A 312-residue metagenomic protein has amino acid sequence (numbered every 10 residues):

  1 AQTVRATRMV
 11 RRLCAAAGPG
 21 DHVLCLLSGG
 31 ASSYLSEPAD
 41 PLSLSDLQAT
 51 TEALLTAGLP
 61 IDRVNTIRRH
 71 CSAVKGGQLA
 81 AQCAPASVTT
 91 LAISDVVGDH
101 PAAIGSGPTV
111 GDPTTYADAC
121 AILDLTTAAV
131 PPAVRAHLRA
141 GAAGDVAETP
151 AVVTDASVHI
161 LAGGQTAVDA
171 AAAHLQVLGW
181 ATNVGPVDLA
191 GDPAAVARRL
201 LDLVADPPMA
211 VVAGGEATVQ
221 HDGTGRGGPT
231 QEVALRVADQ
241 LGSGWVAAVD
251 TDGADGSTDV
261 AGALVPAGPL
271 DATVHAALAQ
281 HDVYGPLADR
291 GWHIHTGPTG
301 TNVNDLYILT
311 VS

Functional and structural regions predicted by a protein language model:
A1-P19, I67-R68: Glycine-rich oxoanion-binding loops at beta->alpha junctions
A1-T3, L55-C83, A254-D282: Proline/glycine-rich low-complexity loops and linkers
L24-G29, T90-V96, G105, V212-G214 (+1 more regions): Short beta-strand segments
L42-P60, D112-A128, G223-A247: Gly/Ser/Thr-rich active-site loops/lids in small-molecule metabolic enzymes that frequently grip phosphoryl groups
L55, I61-T127, W292: A glycine/threonine-rich phosphate-anchoring loop and its flanking beta-alpha core in nucleotide/phosphate-binding
G111-R199: Accessory alpha-helical/coil subdomains and C-terminal extensions that flank or cap enzyme catalytic cores
Q165, D169, A173, V177-W245: Active-site segments that bind and position negatively charged phosphate/pyrophosphate groups
E232-S312: Internal helix-turn-beta structural module
